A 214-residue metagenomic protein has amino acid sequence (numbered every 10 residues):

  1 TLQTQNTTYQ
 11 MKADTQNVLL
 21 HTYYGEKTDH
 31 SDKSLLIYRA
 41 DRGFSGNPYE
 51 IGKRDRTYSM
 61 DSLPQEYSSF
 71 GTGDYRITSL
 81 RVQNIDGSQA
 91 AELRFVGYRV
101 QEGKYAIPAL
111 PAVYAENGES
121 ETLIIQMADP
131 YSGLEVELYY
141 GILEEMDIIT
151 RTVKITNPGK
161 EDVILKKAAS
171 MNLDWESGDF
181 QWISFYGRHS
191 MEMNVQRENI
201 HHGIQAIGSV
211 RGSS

Functional and structural regions predicted by a protein language model:
T1, Q5, Y9, L19-S214: Polysaccharide-binding surfaces and accessory modules of carbohydrate-active proteins
D14-Q16: N-terminal ordered "arm"
